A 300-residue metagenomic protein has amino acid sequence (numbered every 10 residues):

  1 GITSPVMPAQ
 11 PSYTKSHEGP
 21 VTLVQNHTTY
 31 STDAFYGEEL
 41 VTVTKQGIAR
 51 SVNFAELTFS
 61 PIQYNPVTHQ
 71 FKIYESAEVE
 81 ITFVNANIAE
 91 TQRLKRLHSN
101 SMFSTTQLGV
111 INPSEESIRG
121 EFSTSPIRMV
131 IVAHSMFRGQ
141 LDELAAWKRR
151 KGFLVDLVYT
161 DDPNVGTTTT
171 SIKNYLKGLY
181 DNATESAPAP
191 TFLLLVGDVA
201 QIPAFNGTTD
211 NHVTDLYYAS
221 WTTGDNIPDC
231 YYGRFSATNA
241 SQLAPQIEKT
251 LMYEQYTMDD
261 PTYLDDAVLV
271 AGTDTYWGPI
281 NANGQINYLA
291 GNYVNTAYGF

Functional and structural regions predicted by a protein language model:
G1-F300: Cysteine-dependent hydrolase recognition
